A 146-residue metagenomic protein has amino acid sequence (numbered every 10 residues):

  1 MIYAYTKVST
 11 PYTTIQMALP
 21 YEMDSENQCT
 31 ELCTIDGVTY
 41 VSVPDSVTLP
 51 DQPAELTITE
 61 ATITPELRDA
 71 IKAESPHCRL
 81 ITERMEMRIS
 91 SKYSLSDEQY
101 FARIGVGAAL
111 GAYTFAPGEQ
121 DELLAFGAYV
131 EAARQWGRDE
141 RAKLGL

Functional and structural regions predicted by a protein language model:
I2-L146: A preference for well-ordered globular domain cores that mediate specific macromolecular interactions or catalysis
